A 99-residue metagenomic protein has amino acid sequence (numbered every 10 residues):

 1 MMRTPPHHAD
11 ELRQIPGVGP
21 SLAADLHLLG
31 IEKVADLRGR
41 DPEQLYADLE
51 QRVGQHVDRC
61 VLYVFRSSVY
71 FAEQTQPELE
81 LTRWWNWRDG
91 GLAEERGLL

Functional and structural regions predicted by a protein language model:
M1-P16, P20-L99: C-terminal extensions
